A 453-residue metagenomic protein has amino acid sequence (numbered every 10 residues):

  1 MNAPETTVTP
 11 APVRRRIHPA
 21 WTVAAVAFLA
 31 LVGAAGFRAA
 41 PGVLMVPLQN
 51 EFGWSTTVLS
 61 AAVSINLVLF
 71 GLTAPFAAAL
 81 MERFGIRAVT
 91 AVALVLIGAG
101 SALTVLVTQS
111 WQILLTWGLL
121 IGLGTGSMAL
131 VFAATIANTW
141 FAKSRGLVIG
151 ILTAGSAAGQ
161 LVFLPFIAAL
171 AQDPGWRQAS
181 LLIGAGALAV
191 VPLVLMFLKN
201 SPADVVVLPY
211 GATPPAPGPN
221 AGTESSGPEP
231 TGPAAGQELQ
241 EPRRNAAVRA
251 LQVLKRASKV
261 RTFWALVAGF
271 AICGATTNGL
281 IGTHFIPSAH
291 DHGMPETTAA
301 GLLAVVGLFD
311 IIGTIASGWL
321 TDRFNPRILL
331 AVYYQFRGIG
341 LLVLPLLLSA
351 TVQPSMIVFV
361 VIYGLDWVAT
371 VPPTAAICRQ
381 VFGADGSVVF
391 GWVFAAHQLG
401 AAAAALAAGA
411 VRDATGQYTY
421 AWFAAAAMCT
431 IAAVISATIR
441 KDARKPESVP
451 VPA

Functional and structural regions predicted by a protein language model:
V32, Q112-M128, A271-I272, S355-A369: Hydrophobic core of transmembrane alpha-helices in multi-pass small-molecule transporters, especially MFS/SLC-type
P41-M45, K255-T314: Extracytoplasmic gate region of multi-pass secondary transporters
L48-Q49, L80-M81, V162-P174, A289-H290 (+2 more regions): Interfacial helix-cap and linker-helix signal at transmembrane-aqueous boundaries of multi-pass secondary transporters
T73-I86, T314-P326, R412-D413: Helix-to-loop junctions at the C-terminal end of transmembrane segments in multipass secondary transporters
V95-T108, F336-S349: C-terminal ends and interior cores of transmembrane alpha-helices in multi-pass membrane transporters/permeases
W117-A154, G383: Cytoplasmic helix-loop-helix junction between adjacent transmembrane helices in 12-TM secondary transporters
I151, Q160, V368, V381-Q417 (+1 more regions): A late C-terminal transmembrane helix in Major Facilitator Superfamily
L152-V205: Helix-loop-helix hairpin linking two adjacent transmembrane segments in secondary transporters
